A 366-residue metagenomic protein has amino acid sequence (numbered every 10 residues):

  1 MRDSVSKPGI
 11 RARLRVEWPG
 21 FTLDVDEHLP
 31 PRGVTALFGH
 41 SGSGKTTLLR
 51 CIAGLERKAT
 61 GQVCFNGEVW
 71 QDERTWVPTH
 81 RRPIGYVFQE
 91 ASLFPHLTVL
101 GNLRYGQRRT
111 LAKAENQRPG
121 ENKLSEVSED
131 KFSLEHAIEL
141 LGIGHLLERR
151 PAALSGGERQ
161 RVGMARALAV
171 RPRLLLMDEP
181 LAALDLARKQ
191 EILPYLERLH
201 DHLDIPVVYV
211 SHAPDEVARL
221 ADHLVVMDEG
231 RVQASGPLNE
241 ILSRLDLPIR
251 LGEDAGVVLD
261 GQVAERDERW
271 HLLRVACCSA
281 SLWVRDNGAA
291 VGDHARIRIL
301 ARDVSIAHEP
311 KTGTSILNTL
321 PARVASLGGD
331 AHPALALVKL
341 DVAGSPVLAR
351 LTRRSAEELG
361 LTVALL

Functional and structural regions predicted by a protein language model:
E68-E73, N116, E126-L146, E197-R198: Conserved ABC ATPase "signature" region
V69-G85, R109: ABC ATPase NBD coupling module
R150-L154, E158: Conserved ABC ATPase signature
A169-R173: A short, proline-enriched helix->beta-strand linker immediately N-terminal to the Walker B motif in ABC-type P-loop
L175-E179: Catalytic Walker B motif of ABC-type/P-loop ATPase nucleotide-binding domains
E197, D201, S211-A280: Internal alpha/beta loop-helix hairpins
S279-G328, P346, R350-L366: Glycine/charge-rich catalytic "coupling/switch" loops of P-loop NTPases
